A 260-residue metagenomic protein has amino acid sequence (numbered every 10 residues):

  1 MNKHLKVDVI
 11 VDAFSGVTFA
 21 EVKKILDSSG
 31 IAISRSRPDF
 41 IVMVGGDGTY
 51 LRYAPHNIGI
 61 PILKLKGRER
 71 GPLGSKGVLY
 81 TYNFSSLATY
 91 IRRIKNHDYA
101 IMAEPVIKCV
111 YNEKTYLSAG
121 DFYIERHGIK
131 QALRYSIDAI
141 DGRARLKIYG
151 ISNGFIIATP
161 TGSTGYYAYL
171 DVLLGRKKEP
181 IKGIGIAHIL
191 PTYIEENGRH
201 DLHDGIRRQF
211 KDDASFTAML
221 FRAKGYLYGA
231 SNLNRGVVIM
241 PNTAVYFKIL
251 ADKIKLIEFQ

Functional and structural regions predicted by a protein language model:
M1-I31: Short, charged N-terminal beta->alpha structural module
F19, T49-L51: Short, well-ordered alpha-helical microsegments
S29-F40: Short acidic low-complexity segments
G46-T49, R68, P160-T164: Short glycine-rich anion-binding loops that position phosphate/pyrophosphate groups of nucleotides and phosphorylated
Y53-E69: A short, gly/pro- and small-residue-rich
R68-N153: Catalytic core of DAGKc-family lipid kinases
Y116, I124, I129, D141-K147 (+1 more regions): ATP/nucleoside-binding phosphotransfer catalytic cores, i.e., glycine-rich phosphate-binding loops
I148-N197: Gly/Ser/Thr-rich active-site loops/lids in small-molecule metabolic enzymes that frequently grip phosphoryl groups
